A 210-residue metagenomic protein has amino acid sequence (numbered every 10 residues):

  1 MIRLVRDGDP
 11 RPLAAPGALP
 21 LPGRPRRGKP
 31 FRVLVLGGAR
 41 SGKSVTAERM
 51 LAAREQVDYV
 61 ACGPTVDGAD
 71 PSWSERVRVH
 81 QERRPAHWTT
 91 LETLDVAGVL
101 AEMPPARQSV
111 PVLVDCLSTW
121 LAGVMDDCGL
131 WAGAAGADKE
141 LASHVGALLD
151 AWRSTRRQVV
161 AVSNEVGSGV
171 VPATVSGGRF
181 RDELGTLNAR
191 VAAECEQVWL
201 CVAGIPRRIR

Functional and structural regions predicted by a protein language model:
I2-P20: N-terminal pre-Walker A segment at the start of P-loop NTPase domains
P22-P30: Phosphate-binding P-loop
V33-P104: Conserved P-loop
A47, H80, L113, N164 (+1 more regions): Residue-level signal for inorganic ion chemistry
V57, V112, Q197-W199: Short, well-ordered beta-strand core segments
R84-C128, A134-H144, R153-T155: Portal/gating segments that form or line small-molecule/metal binding sites
L121-R210: Replace "adjacent to P-loop NTPase cores in ATP/GTP-dependent enzymes" with "adjacent to NTP-binding cores
